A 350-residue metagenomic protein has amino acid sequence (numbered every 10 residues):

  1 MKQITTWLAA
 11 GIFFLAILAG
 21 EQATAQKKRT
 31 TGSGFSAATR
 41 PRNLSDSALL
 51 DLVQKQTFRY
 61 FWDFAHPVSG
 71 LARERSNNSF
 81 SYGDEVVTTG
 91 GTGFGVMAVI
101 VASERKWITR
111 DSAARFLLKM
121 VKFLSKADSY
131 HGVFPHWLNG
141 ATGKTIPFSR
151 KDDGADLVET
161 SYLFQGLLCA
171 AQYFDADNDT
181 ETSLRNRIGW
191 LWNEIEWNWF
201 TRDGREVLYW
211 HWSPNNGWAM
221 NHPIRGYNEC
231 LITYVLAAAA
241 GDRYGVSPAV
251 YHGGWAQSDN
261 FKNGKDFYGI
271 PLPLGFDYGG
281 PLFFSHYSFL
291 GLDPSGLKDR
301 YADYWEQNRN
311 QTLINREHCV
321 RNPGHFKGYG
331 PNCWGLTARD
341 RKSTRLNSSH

Functional and structural regions predicted by a protein language model:
M1-S33: Bacterial Sec-dependent N-terminal signal peptides
A25-S348: Ser/Thr/Asn(+Pro)-rich, low-complexity disordered segments
